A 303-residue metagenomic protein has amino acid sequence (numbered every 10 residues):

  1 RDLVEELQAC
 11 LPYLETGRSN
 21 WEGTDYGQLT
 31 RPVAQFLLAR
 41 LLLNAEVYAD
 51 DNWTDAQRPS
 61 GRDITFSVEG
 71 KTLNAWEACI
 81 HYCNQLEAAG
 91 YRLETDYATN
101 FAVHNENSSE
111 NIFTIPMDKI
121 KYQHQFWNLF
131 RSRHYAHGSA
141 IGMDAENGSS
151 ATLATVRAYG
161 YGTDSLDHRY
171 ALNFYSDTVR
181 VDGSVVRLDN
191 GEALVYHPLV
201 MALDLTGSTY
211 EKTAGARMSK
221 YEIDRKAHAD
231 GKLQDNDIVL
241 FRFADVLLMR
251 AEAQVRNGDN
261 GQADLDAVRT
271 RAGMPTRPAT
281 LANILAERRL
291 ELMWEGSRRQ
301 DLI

Functional and structural regions predicted by a protein language model:
R1-L14, D25-D51, K71-E87, F113-I115 (+4 more regions): Extended, hydrophobic/aromatic-rich amphipathic alpha-helical segments that build helical scaffolds
Q8-T16, G90-L93, G273-M274: Helix-capping and short linker residues that terminate individual alpha-solenoid repeat units
E22, Y26, H81-Y82, E87-L247 (+1 more regions): Elongated scaffold/linker segments in the mid-to-C-terminal portions of large proteins
L29, E106-S108, E295-S297: Short, solvent-exposed loop/turn segments at the edges of secondary structure
V47-D55, Q123-W127, I141, E295-G296: Short, solvent-exposed loop/turn and secondary-structure capping segments
N52-E69: A solvent-exposed, charged loop/short amphipathic helix patch at secondary-structure junctions
A98-N107, A279-E291: TPR/TPR-like alpha-solenoid helical repeat scaffolds
R289-I303: Bilobed periplasmic-binding protein-like "clamshell/Venus-flytrap" ligand-binding domains
